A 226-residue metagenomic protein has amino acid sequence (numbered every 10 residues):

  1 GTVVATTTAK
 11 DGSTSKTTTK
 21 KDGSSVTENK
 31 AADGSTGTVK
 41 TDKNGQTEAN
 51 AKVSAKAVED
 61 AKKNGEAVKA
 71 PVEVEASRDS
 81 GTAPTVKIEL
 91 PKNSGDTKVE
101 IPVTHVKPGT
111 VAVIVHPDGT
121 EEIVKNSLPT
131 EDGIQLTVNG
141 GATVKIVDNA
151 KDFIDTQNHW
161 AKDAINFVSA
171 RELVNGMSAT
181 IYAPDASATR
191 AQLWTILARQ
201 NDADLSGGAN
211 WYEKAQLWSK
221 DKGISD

Functional and structural regions predicted by a protein language model:
G1-E122, T137-N139: Long, contiguous ectodomains of secretory-pathway proteins
P108-H116, G133-D226: N-terminal propeptides
I123-P129: Solvent-exposed serine/threonine-rich low-complexity stretches and specific carbohydrate-binding patches
